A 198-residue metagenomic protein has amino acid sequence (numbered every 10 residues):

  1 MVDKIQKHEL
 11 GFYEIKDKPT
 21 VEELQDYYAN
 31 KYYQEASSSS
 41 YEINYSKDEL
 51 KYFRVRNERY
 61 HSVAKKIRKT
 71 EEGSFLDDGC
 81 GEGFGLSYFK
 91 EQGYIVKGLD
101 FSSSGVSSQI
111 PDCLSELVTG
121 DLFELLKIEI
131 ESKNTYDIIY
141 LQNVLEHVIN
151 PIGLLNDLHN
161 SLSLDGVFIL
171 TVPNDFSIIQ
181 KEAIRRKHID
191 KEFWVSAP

Functional and structural regions predicted by a protein language model:
M1-N134, I138-Q142, I152-L155: Conserved N-terminal segment of class I S-adenosyl-L-methionine
L141, I149-N160, L164-P198: S-adenosyl-L-methionine-dependent methyltransferase catalytic module, highlighting the catalytic core
